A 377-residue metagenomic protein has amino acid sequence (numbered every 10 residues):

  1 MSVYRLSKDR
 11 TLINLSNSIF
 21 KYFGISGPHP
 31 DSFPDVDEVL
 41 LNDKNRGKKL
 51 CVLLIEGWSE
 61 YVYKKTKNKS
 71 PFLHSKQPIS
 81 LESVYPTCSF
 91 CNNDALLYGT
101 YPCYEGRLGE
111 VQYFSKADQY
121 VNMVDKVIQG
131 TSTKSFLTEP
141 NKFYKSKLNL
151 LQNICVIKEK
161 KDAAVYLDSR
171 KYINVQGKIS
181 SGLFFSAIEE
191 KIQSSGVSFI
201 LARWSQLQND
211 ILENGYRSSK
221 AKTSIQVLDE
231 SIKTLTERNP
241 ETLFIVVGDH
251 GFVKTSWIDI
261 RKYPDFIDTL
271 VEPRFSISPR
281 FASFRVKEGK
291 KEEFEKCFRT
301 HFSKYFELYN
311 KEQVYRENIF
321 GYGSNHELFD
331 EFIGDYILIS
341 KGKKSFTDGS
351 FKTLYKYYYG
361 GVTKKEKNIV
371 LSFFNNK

Functional and structural regions predicted by a protein language model:
M1-K377: Feature captures the catalytic ectodomains and active-site-proximal regions of enzymes that hydrolyze or transfer
